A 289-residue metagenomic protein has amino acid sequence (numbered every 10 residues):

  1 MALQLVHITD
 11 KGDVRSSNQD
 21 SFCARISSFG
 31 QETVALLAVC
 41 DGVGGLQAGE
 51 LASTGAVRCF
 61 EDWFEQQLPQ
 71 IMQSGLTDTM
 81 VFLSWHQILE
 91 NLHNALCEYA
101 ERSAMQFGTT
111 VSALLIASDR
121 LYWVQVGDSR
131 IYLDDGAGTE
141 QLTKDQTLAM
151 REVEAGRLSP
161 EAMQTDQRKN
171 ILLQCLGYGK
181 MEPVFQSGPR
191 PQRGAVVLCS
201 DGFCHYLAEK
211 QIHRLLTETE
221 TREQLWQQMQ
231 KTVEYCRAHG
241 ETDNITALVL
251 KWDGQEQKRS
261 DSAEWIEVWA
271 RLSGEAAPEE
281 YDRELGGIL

Functional and structural regions predicted by a protein language model:
M1-L289: PP2C/PPM-type serine/threonine phosphatase catalytic domain
